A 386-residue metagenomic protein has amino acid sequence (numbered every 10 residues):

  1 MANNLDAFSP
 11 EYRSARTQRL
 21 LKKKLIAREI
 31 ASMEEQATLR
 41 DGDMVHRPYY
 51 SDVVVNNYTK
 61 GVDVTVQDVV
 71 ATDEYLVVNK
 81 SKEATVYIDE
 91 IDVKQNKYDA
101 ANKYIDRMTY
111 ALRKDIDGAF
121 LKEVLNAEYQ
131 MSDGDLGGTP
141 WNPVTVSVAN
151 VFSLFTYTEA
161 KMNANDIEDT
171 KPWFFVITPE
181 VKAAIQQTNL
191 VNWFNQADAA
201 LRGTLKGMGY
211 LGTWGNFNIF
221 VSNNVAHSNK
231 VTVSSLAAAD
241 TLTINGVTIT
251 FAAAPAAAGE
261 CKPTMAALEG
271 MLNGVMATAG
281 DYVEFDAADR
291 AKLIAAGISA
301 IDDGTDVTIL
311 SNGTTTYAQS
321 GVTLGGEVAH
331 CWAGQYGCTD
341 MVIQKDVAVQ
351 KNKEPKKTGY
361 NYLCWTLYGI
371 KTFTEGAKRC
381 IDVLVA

Functional and structural regions predicted by a protein language model:
M1-E74, K378-L384: N-terminal "assembly arms/tails" that initiate or stabilize quaternary assembly in self-assembling proteins
N4, L25, E29, E34 (+8 more regions): Signature of extracytoplasmic/envelope-associated structural regions
R47, A71-D133, N163-P179, V347-T372: Long, contiguous amphipathic alpha-helices that act as assembly "spine/axial" helices in icosahedral shell and virion
I91-A164, A256, A267, A277-I298 (+2 more regions): Alpha-helical scaffold segments that mediate packing/assembly in large oligomeric complexes
Q130-G209, F285: Extended, solvent-exposed, turn-rich assembly/linker loops in the middle of proteins
S228-L242, C338-K351: Disulfide-bonded cysteine-rich modules in secreted/extracellular proteins, activating on the conserved Cys frameworks
K230-A318: Extended, beta-strand-rich, solvent-exposed assembly scaffolds of outer structural proteins
G304, N312-E327, W332-A386: C-terminal appended segment following the main domain
